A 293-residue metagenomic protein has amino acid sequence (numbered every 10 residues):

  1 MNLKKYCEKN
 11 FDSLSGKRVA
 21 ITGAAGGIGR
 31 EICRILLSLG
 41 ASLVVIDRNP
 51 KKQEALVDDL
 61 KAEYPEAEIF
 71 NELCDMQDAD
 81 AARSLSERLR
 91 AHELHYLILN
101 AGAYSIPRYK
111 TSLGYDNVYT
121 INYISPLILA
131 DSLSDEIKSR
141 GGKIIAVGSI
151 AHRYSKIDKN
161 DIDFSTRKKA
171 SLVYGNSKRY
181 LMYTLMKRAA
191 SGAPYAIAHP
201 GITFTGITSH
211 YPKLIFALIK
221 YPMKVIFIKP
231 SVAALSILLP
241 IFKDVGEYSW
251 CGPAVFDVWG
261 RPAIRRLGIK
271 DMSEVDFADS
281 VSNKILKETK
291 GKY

Functional and structural regions predicted by a protein language model:
M1-S84, R88, H95, D158 (+1 more regions): NAD(P)H-dependent oxidoreductase Rossmann-fold/reductase module
G16, E93-L94, Y115, G141: Local beta-strand N-terminus motif with an aromatic residue
A20-I21, I98-L99, Y119, I145: N-terminal Rossmann-like NAD(P) cofactor-binding module of classical short-chain dehydrogenase/reductase
Q77, Y104, I150-R153, T203-F204: Conserved sequence/active-site signature of Rossmann-fold short-chain dehydrogenase/reductase
E87-A91, I121-G142, A189-A190: Amphipathic alpha-helical dimer-interface segment in Rossmann-like NAD(P)H-dependent oxidoreductases
L94, E136-I157, A193: Active-site loop of short-chain dehydrogenase/reductase
N100-P107: Conserved NAD(P)H cofactor-binding loop of Rossmann-fold oxidoreductase domains
P107-I121, T166: Short alpha-helical oligomerization interface
